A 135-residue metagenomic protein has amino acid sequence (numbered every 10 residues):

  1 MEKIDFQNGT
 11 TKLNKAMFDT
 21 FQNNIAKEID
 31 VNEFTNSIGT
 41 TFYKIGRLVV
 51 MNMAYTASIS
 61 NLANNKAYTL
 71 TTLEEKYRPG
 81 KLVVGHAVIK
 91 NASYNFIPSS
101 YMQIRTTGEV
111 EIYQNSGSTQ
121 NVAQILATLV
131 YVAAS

Functional and structural regions predicted by a protein language model:
M1-D30: N-terminal low-complexity, intrinsically disordered "leader/linker" segments enriched in small/polar and basic residues
F18, F42, V49-M51, L73: Extracellular/surface recognition and adhesion modules
N23-V31, R78-A87: Short, hydrophobic/aromatic-rich segments at coil-to-beta transitions
N36, N61-T72, G80-S135: Extracellular jelly-roll beta-sandwich "head" domains, especially the C-terminal globular C1q domain
I38-K44: Short amphipathic beta-strand and strand-loop transition segments with alternating hydrophobic
R47-A57: Short, well-ordered beta-strand segments enriched in hydrophobic/aromatic residues
A54-T56, E75-R78: Solvent-exposed strand-to-loop "edge" motifs in beta-rich extracellular domains
